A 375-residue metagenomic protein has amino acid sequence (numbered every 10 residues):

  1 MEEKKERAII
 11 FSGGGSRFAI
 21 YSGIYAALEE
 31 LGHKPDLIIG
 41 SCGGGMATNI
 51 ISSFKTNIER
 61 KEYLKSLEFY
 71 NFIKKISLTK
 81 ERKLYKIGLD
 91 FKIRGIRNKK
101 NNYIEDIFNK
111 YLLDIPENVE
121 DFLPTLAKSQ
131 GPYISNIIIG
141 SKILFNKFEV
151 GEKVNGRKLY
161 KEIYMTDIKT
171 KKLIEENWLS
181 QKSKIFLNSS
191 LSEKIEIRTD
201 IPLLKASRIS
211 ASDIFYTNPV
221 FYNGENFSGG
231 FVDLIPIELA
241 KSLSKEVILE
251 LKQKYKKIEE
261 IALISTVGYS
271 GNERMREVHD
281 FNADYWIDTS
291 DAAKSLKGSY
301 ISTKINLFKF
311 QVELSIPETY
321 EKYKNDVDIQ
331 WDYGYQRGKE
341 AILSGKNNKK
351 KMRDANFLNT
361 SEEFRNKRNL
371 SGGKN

Functional and structural regions predicted by a protein language model:
M1-I38, N49-N375: Patatin-like phospholipase
C42: Catalytic nucleophile serine of serine hydrolases, specifically the conserved "nucleophile elbow" pentapeptide
G45-A47: FAD-binding core of FAD-dependent oxidoreductases, characterized by glycine-rich FAD pyrophosphate-binding loops
